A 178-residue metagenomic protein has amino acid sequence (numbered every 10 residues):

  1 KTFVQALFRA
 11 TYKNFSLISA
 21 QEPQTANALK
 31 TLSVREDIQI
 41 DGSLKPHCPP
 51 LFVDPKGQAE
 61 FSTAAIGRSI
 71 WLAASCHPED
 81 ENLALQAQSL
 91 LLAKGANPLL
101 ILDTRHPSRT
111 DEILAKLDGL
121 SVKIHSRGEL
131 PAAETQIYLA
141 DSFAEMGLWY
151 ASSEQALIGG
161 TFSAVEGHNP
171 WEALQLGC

Functional and structural regions predicted by a protein language model:
K1-P55, C76-P78, L91-G95, R105-R109 (+1 more regions): Active-site and donor-binding regions of nucleotide-sugar-utilizing enzymes
K13-L17, I70, P98-L100, Q136-I137 (+1 more regions): Short active-site oxyanion
G42, K123-G128, A132-S142: Active-site donor-binding acidic/aromatic loop of nucleotide-activated sugar and phosphosugar transferases involved
P50-G128: Conserved catalytic-core segment of nucleotide-activated headgroup transferases in glycan assembly
A133-V165, C178: Acidic donor-binding loop of glycosyltransferase active sites
N169-P170: Short glycine/serine-rich donor-binding loops of glycosyltransferases
A173: Donor-sugar nucleotide-binding helix/loop cap in glycosyltransferases
